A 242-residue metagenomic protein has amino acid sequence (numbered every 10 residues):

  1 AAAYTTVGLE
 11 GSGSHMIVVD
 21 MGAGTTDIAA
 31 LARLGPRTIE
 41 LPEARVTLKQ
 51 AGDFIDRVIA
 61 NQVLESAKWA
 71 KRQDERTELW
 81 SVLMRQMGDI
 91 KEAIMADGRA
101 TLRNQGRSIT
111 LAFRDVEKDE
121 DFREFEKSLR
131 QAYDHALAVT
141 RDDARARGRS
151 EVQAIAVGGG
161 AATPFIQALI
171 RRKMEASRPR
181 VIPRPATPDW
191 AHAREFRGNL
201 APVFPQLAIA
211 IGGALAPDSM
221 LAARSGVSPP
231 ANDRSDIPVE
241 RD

Functional and structural regions predicted by a protein language model:
A1-A2, A44-F54, R178-R194, P205: Conserved beta-strand -> loop -> alpha-helix junction used to position metal-binding or nucleic-acid-contacting
A1-S12, D119-E151, A161, I166-I170 (+2 more regions): Phosphate/ATP-binding catalytic cores across multiple sugar-kinase/actin-like superfamilies, primarily ASKHA
G8-L41, G213: Gly/Thr-rich phosphate-binding beta-strand-loop-beta motif of the actin/hexokinase/Hsp70
A30-D121, D142-R149, G158, A162 (+2 more regions): Phosphate-binding glycine-rich/basic clefts of nucleotide- and phosphate-handling proteins, predominantly
A51-I59, D115-A136, P202-A210: Phosphate/oxyanion-binding active-site loops and adjacent basic polyanion-contact surfaces
T77-E78, A191-D242: Acidic, glycine/GT-rich loop-and beta-edge segments that sit at the periphery of enzyme/chaperone cores
V152-A161, A186-P188: Glycine-rich beta-strand-to-loop/alpha-helix junction loops that act as flexible
T163-P183: Conserved helicase motor "Helicase C" RecA-like lobe of SF1/SF2 P-loop NTPases
